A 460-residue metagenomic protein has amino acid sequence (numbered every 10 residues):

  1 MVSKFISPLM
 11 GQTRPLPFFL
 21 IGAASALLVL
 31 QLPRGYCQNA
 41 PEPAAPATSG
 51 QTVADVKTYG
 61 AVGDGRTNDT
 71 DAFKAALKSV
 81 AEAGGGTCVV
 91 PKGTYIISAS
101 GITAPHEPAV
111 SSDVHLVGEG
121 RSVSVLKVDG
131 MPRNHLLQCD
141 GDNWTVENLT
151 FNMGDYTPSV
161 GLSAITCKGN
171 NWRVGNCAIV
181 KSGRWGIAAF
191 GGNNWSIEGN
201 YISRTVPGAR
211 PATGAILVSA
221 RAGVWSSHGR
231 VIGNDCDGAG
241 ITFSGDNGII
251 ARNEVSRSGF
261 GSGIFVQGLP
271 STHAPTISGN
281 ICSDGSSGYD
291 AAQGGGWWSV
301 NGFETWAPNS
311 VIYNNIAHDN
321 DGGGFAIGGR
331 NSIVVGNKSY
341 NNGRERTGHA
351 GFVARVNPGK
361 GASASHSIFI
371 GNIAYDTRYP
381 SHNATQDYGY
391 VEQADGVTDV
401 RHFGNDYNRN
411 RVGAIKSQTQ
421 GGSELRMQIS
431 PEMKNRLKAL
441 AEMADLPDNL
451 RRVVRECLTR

Functional and structural regions predicted by a protein language model:
M1-R14: N-terminal secretory signal peptides that target proteins for export/translocation
F19-R34: Bacterial N-terminal signal peptides
V56-P91: Acidic Gly/Asp/Thr-rich repetitive segments characteristic of extracellular carbohydrate-active and adhesion proteins
D71-A83, I96-V117, V125-N148, N152-R173 (+3 more regions): Extracellular beta-strand-rich solenoid/capping regions of secreted or surface-exposed proteins that bind or remodel
G85-G86, A99-I102, R121, V125-H135 (+13 more regions): Short glycine/acidic-rich loop motifs that flank beta-strands on beta-rich extracellular proteins
S111-S112, R121, P132, D140-D142 (+25 more regions): Parallel beta-helix/beta-solenoid
A362, H366-S367, I373, T377-M443 (+1 more regions): Acidic, glycine- and Ser/Thr-rich low-complexity intrinsically disordered tracts in extracellular/secreted proteins
